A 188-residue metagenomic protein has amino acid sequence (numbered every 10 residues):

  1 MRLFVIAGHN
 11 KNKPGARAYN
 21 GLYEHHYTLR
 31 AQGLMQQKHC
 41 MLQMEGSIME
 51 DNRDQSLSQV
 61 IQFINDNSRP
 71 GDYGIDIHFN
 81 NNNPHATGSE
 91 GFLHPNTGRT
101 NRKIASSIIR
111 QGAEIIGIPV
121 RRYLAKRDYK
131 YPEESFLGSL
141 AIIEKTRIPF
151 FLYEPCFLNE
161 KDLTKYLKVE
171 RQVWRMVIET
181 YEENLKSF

Functional and structural regions predicted by a protein language model:
M1, C40-S47, R69-G74, I115-I118 (+1 more regions): Loop/turn elements at helix/coil->beta-strand transitions in domains of secreted/extracellular proteins
M1-I61: Active-site histidine-acidic residue metal-binding/catalytic motifs, centered on HxH/HExxH-like signatures
F4, N10, N67, G74-N83 (+1 more regions): Active-site-adjacent mobile loop/cap segments within catalytic or ligand-binding domains
N10-Y23, N81-I115: A short, glycine/acidic-enriched catalytic loop
R30-Q36, C40, T100-P119, D162-F188: Long, well-ordered alpha-helical scaffolding segments within enzyme catalytic domains, especially pronounced
K38-E45, H78, S89, P95 (+1 more regions): Polar, enzyme-active/binding microenvironments
D51, H94-N96, C156-L158: Short strand-loop junctions, especially beta-strand C-caps/beta-turns that link beta-sheets to coils or alpha-helices
I61-R69: Short, well-structured alpha-helical segments in soluble
